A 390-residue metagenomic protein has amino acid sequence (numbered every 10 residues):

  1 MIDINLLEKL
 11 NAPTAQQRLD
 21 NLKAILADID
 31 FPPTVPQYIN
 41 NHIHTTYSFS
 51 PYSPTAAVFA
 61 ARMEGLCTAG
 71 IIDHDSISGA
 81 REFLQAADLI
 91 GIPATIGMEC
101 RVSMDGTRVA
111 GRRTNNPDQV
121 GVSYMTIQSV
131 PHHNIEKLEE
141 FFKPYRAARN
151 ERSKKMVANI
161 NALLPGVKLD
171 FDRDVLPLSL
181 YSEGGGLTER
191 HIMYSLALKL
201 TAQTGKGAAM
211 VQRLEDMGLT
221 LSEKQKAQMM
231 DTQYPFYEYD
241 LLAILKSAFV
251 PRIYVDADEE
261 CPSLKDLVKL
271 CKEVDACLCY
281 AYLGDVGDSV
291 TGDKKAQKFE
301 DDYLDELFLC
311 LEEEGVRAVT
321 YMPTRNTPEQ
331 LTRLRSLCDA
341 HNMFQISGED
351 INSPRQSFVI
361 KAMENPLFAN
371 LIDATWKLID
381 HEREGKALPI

Functional and structural regions predicted by a protein language model:
M1-D30, D88-D301, K377: Extended substrate/RNA-proximal surfaces in nucleic-acid metabolism proteins
P33-L187, E314, T320-I379: A metal-dependent hydrolase metal-coordination microenvironment
N40-Y52, S289-D302: Active-site mouth loops of central-metabolism enzymes
S53-P54, E260-L264, Y303-L304, Q330-L331: Amphipathic coiled-coil/heptad-repeat helices and related helical stalk/stem segments that mediate oligomerization
C271, C279-D285, D293-T320, N326 (+1 more regions): Substrate-recognition/cap regions that form aromatic- and gly/pro-loop-enriched pockets for small-molecule ligands
